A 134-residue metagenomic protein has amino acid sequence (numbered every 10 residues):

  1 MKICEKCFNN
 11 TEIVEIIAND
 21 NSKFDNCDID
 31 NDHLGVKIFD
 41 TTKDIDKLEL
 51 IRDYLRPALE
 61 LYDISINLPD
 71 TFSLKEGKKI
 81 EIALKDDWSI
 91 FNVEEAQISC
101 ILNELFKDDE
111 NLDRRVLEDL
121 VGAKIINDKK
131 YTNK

Functional and structural regions predicted by a protein language model:
M1-K134: Intrinsically disordered, low-complexity terminal and linker regions
